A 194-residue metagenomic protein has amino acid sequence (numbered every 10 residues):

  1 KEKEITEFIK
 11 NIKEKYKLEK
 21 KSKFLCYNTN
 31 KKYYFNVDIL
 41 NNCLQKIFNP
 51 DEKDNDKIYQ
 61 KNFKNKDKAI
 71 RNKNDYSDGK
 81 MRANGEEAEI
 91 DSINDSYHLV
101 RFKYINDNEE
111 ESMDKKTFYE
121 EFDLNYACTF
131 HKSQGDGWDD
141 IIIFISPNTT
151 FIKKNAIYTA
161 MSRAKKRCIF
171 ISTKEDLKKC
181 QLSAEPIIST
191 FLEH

Functional and structural regions predicted by a protein language model:
K1-A83, E89-D91: Conserved helicase motor core of P-loop NTPases
N30, E86-H194: C-terminal accessory regions
